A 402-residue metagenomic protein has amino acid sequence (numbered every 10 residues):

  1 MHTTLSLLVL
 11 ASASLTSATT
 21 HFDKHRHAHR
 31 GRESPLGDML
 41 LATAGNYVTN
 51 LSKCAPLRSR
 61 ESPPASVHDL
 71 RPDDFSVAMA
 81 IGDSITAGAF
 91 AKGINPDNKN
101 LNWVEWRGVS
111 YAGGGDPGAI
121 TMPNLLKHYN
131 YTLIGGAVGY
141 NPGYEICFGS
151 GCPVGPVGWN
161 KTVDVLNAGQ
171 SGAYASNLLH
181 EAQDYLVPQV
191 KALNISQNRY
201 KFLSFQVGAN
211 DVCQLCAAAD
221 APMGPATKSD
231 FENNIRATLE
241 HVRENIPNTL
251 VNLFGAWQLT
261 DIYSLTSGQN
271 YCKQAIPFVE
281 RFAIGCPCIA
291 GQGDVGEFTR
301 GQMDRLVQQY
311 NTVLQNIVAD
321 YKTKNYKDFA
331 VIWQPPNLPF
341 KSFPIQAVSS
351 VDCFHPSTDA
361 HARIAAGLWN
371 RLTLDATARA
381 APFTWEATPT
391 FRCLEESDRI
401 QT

Functional and structural regions predicted by a protein language model:
H2-Y144, S150-V157, S196-R199, D375-T402: N-terminal secretory targeting modules
T20-S76, N198, Y271, F278-T402: Conserved catalytic region of serine esterases and O-acyltransferases that act on ester linkages in lipids
V77-A89, G135-A137, D164-G169, K201-Q206 (+4 more regions): Structural recognition of the beta-strand scaffold that forms the well-ordered cores of secreted hydrolase catalytic
S84-G88, Y140-Y144, Q170-A175, G208-Q214 (+3 more regions): Solvent-exposed loop/turn segments at secondary-structure junctions within structured extracellular/periplasmic domains
T86, K127-Y131, Q183, V187 (+6 more regions): Sec-exported extracytoplasmic/periplasmic mature domains
G88-I94, V138, L178-H180, Q214-A219 (+3 more regions): Short, solvent-exposed loop/turn and secondary-structure capping segments
I94, I262-E280: Aromatic- and acidic-residue-enriched segments that line the glycan-binding/catalytic groove of carbohydrate-active
P96-N233, E240: Conserved SGNH/GDSL esterase-like catalytic core that processes O-acyl groups on lipids and polysaccharides
